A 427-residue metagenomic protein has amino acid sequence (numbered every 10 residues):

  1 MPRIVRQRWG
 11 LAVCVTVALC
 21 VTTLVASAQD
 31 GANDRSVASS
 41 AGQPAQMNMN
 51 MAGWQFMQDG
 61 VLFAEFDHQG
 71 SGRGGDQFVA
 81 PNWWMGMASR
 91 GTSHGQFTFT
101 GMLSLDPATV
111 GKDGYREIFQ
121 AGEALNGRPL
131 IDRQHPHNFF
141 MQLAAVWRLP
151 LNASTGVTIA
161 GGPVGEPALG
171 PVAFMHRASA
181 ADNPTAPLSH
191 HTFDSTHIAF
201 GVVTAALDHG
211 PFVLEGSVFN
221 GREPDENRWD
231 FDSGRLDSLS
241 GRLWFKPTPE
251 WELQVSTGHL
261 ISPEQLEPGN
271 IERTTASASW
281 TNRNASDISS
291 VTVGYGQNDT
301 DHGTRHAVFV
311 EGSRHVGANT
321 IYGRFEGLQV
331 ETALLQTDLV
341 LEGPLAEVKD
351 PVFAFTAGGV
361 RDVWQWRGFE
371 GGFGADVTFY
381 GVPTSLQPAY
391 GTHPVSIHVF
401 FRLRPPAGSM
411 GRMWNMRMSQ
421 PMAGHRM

Functional and structural regions predicted by a protein language model:
D30-A145, P150, S396, F401-R402: Beta-barrel outer-membrane channel/assembly domains of diderm bacteria
W54, D76-W84, H137-L143, H197-V203 (+6 more regions): Residues that define the transmembrane beta-barrel architecture of outer-membrane proteins
Q58-G60, F99-G101, I159-G161, A205 (+8 more regions): Membrane-embedded beta-strand positions of outer-membrane beta-barrel proteins
L62-G70, L103-T109, G161-P167, H209-P211 (+9 more regions): Transmembrane beta-strands of outer-membrane beta-barrel pores
W84-R90, L143-L149, V203-H209, G216 (+6 more regions): Residues on the lipid-exposed face of transmembrane beta-strands in outer-membrane beta-barrel proteins
S93-T98, A153-V157, L207, P211-E215 (+5 more regions): Repeated loop/turn-to-beta-strand initiation elements of outer-membrane beta-barrel proteins
G111-W244: Surface-exposed coil loops of outer-membrane beta-barrel proteins
A357, G391-M427: Outer-membrane beta-barrel "beta-signal"
